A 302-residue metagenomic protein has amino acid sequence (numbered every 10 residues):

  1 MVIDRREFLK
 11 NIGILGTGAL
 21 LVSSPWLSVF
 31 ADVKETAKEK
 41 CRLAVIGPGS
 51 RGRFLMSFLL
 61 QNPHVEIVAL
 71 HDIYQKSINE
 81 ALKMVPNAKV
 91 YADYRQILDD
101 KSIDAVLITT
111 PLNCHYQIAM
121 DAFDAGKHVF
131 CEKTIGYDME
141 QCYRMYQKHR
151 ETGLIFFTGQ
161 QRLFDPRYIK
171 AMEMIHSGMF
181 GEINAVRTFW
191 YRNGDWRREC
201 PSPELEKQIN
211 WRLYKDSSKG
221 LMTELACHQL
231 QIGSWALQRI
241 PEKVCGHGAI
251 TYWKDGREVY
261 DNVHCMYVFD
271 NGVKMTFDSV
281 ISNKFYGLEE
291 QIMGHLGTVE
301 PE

Functional and structural regions predicted by a protein language model:
M1-G16: N-terminal secretory signal peptides and thylakoid transit peptides that target proteins across membranes
I12-V85, D165, G233: N-terminal Rossmann-like dinucleotide-binding module
G47, E151-T158, R162-R257, G287-E289: Predominantly a Rossmann-like dinucleotide-binding segment in NAD(P)-dependent oxidoreductases
K89-D93: Conserved SAM-binding strand-loop segment of SAM-dependent methyltransferases
V106-L107: N-terminal Rossmann-like NAD(P) cofactor-binding module of classical short-chain dehydrogenase/reductase
P111-L112, Y116-F164, G178: Beta-strand-loop-alpha-helix segment that lines the small-molecule cofactor/substrate pocket of alpha/beta enzymes
D255, N271-E302: NAD(P)-dinucleotide binding in Rossmann-like oxidoreductases
